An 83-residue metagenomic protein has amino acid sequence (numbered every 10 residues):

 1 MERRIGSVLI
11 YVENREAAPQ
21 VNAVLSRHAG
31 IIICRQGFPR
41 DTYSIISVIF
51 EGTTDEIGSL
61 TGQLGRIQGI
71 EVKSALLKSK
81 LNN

Functional and structural regions predicted by a protein language model:
M1-N83: Long, contiguous binding/interaction regions
